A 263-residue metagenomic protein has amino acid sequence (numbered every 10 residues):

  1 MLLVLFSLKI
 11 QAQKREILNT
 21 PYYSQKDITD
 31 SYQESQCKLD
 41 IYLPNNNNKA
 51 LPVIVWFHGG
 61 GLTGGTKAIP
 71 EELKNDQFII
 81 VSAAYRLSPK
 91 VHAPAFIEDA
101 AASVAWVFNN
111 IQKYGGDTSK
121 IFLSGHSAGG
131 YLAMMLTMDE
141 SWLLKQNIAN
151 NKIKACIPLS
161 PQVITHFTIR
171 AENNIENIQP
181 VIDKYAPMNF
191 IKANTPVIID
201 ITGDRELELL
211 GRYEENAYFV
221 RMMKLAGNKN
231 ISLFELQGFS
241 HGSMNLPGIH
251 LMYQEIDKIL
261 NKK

Functional and structural regions predicted by a protein language model:
M1-R15: Bacterial Sec-dependent N-terminal signal peptides
Q13-N48: N-terminal cap/lid segment of alpha/beta-hydrolase-fold proteins
A50-G59: Short beta-strand element of the alpha/beta-hydrolase
T66-A83: Short amphipathic alpha-helix adjacent to the substrate-entry channel of hydrolases
V91-Q112: Alpha/beta-hydrolase active-site loop
F108-A171, D183: Primarily recognizes the serine-hydrolase "nucleophile elbow" in alpha/beta-hydrolase and SGNH/GDSL folds
N147-N151, A155, P161-I169, N177-A217 (+2 more regions): The feature captures the conserved acid-bearing segment of alpha/beta-hydrolase catalytic domains
I201, A217, K224-K263: C-terminal catalytic histidine-bearing segment of alpha/beta-hydrolase fold enzymes
